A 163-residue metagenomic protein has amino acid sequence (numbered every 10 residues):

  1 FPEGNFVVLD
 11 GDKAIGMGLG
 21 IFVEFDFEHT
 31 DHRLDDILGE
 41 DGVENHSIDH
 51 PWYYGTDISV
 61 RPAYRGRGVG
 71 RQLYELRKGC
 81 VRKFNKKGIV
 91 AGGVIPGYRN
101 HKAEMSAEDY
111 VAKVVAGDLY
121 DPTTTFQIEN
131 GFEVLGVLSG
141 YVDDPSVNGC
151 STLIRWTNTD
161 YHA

Functional and structural regions predicted by a protein language model:
G4-F6, P51, N148-I154: Short beta-strand micro-motifs in enzyme catalytic cores
G4-G18, R33: Conserved beta-hairpin
G11-D12, V23, A63, T157-Y161: Short loop segments at secondary-structure junctions
G18-D57, E75, I95-P122, I128 (+2 more regions): Conserved acyl-donor/pantetheine-binding loop and adjacent beta-alpha core of acyl/acetyltransferases and related
V60, G66-R82, V90-A91: Conserved acetyl-CoA-binding loop-helix of GNAT-fold acetyltransferases
Q72-C80, L135-A163: C-terminal/domain-terminus segments
